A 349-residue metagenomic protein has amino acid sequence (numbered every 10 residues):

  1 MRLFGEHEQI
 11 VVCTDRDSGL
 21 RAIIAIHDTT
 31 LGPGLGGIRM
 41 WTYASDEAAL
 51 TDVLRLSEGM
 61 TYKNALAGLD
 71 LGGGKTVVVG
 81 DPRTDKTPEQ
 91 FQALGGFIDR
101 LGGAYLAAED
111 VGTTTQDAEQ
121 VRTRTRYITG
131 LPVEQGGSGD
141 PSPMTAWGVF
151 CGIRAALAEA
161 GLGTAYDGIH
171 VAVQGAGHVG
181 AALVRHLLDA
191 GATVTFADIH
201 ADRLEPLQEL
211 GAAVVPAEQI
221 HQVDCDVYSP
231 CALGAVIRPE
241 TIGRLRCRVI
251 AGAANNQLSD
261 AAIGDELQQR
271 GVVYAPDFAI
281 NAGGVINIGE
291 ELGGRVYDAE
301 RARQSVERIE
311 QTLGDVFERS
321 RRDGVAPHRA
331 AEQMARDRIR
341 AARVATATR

Functional and structural regions predicted by a protein language model:
M1-Q135: N-terminal ligand-binding/catalytic initiation module
A44-D52, D85-E89, A93, G112-Q116 (+17 more regions): Conserved active-site and cofactor/substrate-binding residues in soluble primary-metabolism enzymes
N64-L69, Y105-E109, G161-I169, S320-E332 (+1 more regions): Flexible, glycine/charged-enriched surface loops at secondary-structure junctions
Y105, V194, V214, V273-Y274 (+1 more regions): Hydrophobic beta-strand scaffold residues
D140-V227: Glycine-rich phosphate/diphosphate-binding loop of Rossmann-like nucleotide-binding domains
L157, R248-R349: Adenosine-phosphate binding glycine-rich loop
G168, R185, I199-I280: Rossmann-like adenosine-cofactor binding region
